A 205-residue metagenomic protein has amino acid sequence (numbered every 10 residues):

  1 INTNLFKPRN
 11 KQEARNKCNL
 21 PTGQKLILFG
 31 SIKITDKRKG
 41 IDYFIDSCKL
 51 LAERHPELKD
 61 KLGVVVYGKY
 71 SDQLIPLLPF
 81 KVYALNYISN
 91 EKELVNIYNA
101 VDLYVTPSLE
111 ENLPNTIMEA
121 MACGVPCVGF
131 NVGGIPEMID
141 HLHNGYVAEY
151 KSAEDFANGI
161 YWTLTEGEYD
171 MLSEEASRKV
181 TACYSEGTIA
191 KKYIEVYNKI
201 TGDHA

Functional and structural regions predicted by a protein language model:
K7-L20: A short helix/loop element that forms part of the nucleotide-sugar donor recognition site in Leloir-type
P21-K39, I45-K49: Conserved donor-binding/catalytic core segment of Leloir-type glycosyltransferases
H55-K61, G68-V95: Nucleotide-activated donor-binding/catalytic signature segment of Leloir-type glycosyltransferases, i.e., the conserved
N96-V101: Short alpha-helical donor nucleotide-sugar binding micro-motif in glycosyltransferases
L109: Aromatic "clamp/platform" in nucleotide-sugar-dependent glycosyltransferases that forms part of the donor/acceptor
P126-G129, I139: Short hydrophobic beta-strand element within catalytic cores of glycosyltransferases and related nucleotide-activated
H141-L142, Y146-A153, W162-G167: Conserved acidic donor-binding segment of nucleotide-sugar-dependent glycosyltransferases
D155, E168-C183, K192-E195: A short, well-ordered alpha-helix in the C-terminal region of glycosyltransferases
